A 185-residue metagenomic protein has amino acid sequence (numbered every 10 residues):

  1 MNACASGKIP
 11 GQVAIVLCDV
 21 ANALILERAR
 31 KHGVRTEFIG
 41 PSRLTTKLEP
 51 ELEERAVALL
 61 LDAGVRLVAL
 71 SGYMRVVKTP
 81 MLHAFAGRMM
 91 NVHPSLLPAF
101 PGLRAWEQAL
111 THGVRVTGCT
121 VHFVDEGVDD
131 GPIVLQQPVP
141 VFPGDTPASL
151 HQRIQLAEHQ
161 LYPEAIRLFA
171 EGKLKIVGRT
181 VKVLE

Functional and structural regions predicted by a protein language model:
M1-E185: One-carbon transfer enzymes
